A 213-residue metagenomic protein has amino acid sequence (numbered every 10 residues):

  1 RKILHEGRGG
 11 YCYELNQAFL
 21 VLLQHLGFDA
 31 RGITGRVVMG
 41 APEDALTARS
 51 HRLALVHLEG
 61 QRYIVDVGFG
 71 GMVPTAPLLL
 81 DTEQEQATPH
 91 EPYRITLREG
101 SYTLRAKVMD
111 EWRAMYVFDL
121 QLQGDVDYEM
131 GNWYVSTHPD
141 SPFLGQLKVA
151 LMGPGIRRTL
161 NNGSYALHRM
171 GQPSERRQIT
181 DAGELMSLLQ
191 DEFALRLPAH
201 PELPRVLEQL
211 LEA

Functional and structural regions predicted by a protein language model:
R1-G9, Y13, Q24-A48, F69-L79 (+1 more regions): Mixed-charge, low-complexity segments
F19-L23: Hydrophobic alpha-helical packing residues
R52-L55: Short beta-strand scaffold segments in enzyme catalytic cores
E59-Y63: Active-site beta-strand-loop-beta-strand hairpin of nuclease catalytic cores that positions key catalytic residues
V65-V67: Beta-strand scaffold of nucleotide-dependent catalytic cores
